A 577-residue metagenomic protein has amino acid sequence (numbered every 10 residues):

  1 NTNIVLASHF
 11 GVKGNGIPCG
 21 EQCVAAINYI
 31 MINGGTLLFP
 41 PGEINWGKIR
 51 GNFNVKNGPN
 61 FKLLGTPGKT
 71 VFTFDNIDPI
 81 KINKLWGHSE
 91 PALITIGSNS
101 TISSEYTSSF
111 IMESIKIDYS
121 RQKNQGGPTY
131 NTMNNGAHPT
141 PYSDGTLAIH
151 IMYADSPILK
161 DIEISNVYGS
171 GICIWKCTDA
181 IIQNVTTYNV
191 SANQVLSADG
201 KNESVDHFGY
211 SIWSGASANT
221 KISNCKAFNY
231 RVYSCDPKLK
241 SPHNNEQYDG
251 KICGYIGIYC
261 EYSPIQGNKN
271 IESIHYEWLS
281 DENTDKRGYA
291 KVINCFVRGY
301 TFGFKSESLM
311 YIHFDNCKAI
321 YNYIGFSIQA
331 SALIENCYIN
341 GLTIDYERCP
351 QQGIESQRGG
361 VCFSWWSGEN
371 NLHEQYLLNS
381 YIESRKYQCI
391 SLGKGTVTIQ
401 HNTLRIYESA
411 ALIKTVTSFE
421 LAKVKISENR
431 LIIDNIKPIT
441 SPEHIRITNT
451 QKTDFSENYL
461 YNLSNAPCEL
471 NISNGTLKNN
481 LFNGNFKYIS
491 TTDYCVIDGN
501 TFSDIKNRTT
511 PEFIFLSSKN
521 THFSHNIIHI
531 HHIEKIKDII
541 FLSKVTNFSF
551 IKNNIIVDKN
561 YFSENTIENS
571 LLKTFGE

Functional and structural regions predicted by a protein language model:
N1-V24: Right-handed parallel beta-helix/beta-solenoid
V12, I115, Y119-Q122, N166-Y168 (+2 more regions): Glycine-centered low-complexity coil/loop motifs and glycine-rich tracts, especially the flexible linkers
G20, V24-K62, T66-G87, I117 (+1 more regions): N-terminal extracellular ligand-recognition/capping segment immediately after the signal peptide
L37, F61-G65, I94, D315-C317 (+6 more regions): Well-ordered beta-strand segments characteristic of repetitive beta-sheet solenoids
L38, I44-N52, T70-N76, A92-I96 (+5 more regions): Beta-strand-rich extracellular passenger or scaffold domains
I49-F53, I77-S103, Q125-H150, N166-C173 (+14 more regions): Extracellular beta-strand/beta-solenoid scaffold signature
N57-P59, S108, A154-I158, K176-I181 (+12 more regions): Short "repeat-start/strand-capping" segments in structured domains, especially the N-termini of parallel beta-helix
I115, I162, V185, C225 (+15 more regions): Consensus "Asn ladder" position of solenoid repeat domains
